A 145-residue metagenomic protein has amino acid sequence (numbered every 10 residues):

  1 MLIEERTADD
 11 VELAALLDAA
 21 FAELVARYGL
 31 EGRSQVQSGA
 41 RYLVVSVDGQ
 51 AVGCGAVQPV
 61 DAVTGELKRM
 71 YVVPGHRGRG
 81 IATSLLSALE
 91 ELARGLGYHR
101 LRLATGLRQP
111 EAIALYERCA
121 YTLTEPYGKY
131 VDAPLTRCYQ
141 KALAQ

Functional and structural regions predicted by a protein language model:
M1-K68, V73-G75, L86-A88, L92 (+2 more regions): Acetyl-CoA-dependent GNAT
E5-D10, H99-R102, G106-A120, E125-Q145: C-terminal "cap" of GNAT-fold acetyltransferases
G49, G80, G97: Conserved G/P- and acidic residue-centered "switch" motifs that form tight phosphate/ATP-binding loops in soluble
V73-G75, R79, L107: Active-site acidic-Proline motif in GNAT/NAT acetyltransferases
